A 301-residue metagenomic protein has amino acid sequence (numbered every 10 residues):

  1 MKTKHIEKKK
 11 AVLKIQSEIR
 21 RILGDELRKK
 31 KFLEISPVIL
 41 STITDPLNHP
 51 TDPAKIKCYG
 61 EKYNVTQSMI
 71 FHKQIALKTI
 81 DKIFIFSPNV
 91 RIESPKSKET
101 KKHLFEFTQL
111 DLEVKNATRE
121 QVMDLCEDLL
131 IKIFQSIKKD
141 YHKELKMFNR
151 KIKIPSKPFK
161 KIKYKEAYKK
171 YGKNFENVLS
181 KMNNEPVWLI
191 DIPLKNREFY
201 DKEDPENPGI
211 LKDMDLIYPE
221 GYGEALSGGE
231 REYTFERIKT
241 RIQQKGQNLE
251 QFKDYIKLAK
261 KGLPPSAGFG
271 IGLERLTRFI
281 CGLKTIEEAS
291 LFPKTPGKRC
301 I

Functional and structural regions predicted by a protein language model:
M1-D52, I271: TRNA-binding/sensing appendages of the translation machinery
K4-K9, D111-K115, F148-P155: Active-site-proximal beta-alpha loop/turn segments in soluble metabolic enzymes
I19-L23, E34-T44, Y63-H72, L145 (+2 more regions): Short low-complexity stretches enriched in small and charged residues
R20, G24, M123-L130: Hydrophobic face of alpha-helices
T51-N116, Q121, L125, K132 (+1 more regions): A translation/RNA-centric and nucleic-acid-associated enzymatic feature enriched in Class II aminoacyl-tRNA synthetases
L130-I137: A common structural junction motif
K138-P158: Long, charge-rich alpha-helical interaction segments
